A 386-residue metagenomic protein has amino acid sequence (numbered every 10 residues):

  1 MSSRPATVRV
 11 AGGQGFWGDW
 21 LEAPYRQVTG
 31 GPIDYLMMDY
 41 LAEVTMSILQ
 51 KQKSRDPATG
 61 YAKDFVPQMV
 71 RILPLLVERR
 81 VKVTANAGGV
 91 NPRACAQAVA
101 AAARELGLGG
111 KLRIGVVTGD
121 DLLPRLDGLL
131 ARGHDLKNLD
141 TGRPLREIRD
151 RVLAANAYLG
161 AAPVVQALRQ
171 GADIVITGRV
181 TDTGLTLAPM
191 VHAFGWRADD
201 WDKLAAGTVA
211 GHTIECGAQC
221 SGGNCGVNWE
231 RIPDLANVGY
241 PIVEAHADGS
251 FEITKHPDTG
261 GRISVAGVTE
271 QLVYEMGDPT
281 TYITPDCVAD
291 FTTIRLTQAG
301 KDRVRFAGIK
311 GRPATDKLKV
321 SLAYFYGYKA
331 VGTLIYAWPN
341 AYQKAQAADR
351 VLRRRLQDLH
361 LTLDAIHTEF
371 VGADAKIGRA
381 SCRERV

Functional and structural regions predicted by a protein language model:
M1-R26: N-terminal amphipathic/basic leader segments beginning at the initiator methionine
S2-A6, E43-T59, V77, L122-D150: Gly-rich Lys/Arg/Thr-decorated short loops/hinges at beta-loop-alpha junctions or inter-strand turns that position
F16-W17, A42-V44, A87-A96, R179-L185 (+1 more regions): Gly/Ser/Thr-rich loops at beta-strand to alpha-helix junctions that form or flank small-molecule/cofactor-binding
G31-L49, R71: N-terminal glycine-rich anion-binding loops that anchor highly charged ligand groups
A103-L106, G110-T177, T183: Active-site cavity-forming subdomains of large catalytic enzyme subunits
E105-L122, T186-I232: Catalytic or ion-translocation cores adjacent to nucleophile or general acid/base/metal-coordination motifs in diverse
L204-K310: A conserved active-site cap/scaffold subdomain adjacent to cofactor or substrate pockets
A307-V386: C-terminal non-catalytic interaction/assembly regions of soluble proteins
